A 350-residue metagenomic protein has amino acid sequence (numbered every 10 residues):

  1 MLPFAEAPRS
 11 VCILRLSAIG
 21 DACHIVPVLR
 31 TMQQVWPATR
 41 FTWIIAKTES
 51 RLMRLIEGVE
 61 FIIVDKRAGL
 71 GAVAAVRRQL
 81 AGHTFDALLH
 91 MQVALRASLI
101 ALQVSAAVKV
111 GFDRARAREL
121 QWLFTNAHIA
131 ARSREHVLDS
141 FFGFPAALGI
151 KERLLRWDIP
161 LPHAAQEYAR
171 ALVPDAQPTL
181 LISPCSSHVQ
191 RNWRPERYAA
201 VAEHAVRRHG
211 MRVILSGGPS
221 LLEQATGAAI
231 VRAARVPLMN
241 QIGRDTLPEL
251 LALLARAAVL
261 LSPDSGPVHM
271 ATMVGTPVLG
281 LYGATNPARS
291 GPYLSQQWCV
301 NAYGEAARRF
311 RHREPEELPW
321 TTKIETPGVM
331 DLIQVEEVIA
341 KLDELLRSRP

Functional and structural regions predicted by a protein language model:
M1-P350: Catalytic machinery of carbohydrate-active enzymes, primarily nucleotide-sugar-dependent glycosyltransferases
